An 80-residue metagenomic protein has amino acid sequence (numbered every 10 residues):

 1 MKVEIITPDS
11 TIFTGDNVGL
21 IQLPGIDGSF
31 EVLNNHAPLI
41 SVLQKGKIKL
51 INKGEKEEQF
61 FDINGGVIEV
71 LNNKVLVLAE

Functional and structural regions predicted by a protein language model:
K2-E80: Compact, glycine-rich, soluble single-domain proteins
